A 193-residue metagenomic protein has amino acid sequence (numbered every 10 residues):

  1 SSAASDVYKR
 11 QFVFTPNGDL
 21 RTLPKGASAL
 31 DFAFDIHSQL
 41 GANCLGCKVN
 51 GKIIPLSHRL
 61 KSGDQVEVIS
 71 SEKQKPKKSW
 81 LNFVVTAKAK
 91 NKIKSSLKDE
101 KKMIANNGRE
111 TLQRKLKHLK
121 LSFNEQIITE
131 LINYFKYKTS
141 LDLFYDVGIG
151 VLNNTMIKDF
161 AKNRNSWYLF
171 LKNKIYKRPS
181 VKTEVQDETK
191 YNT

Functional and structural regions predicted by a protein language model:
S2-K25, A29-T193: Internal insertion modules embedded within essential enzymes
